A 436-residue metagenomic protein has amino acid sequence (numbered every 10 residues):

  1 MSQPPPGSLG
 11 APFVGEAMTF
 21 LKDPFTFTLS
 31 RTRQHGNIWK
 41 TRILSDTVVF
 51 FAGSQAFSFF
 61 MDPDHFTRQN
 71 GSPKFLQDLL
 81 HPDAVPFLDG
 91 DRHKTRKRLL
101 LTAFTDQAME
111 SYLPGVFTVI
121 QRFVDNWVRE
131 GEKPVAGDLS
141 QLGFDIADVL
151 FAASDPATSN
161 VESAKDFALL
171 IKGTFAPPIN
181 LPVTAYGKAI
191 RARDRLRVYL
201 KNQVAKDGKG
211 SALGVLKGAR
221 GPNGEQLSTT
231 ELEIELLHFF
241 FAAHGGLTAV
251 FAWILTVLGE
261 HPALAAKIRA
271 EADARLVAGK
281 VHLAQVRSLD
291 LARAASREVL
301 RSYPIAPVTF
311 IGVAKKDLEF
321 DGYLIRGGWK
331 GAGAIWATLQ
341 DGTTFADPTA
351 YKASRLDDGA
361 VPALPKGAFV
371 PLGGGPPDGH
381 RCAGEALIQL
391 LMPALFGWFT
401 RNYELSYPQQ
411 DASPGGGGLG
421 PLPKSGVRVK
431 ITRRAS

Functional and structural regions predicted by a protein language model:
Q3-L29, W39, T47, Q55-S58 (+5 more regions): Cytochrome P450 catalytic-domain helical core, especially the substrate-recognition surface and oxygen-activation
P5-G10, V257-A306, R326-W329, A346 (+1 more regions): Cytochrome P450 I-helix active-site segment
G15-G36, A278-D321, V370: Conserved cytochrome P450 K-helix E-x-x-R motif and the immediately C-terminal K′/meander segment
T32, I120, S163-D166, L170 (+2 more regions): Cytochrome P450 proximal C-terminal region
G53, A243, G328: Short, conserved phosphate/pyrophosphate- and ester-handling motifs at nucleotide-, phospho-/glycolipid
T95, K280, A284, T344 (+3 more regions): Cytochrome P450 heme-thiolate "Cys pocket" and heme-binding signature region
H244-E271, A383-Y403: Cytochrome P450 catalytic-core helices
G333-V361: Conserved cytochrome P450 K-helix/beta-meander segment immediately N-terminal to the heme-binding cysteine loop
